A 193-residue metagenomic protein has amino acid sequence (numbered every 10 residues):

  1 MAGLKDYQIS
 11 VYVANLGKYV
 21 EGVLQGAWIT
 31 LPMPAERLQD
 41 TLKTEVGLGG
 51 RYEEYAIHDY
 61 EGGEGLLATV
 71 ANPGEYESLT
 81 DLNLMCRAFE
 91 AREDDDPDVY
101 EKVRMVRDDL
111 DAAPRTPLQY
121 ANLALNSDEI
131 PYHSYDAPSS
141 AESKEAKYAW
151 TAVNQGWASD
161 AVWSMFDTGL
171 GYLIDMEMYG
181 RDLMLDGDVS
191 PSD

Functional and structural regions predicted by a protein language model:
M1-D193: Acidic interaction surfaces
